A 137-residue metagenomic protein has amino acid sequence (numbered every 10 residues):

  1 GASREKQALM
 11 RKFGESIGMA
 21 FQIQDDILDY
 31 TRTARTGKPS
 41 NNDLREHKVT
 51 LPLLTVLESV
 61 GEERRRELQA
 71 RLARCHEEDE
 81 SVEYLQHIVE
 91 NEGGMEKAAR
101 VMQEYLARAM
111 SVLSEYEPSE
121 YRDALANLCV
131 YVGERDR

Functional and structural regions predicted by a protein language model:
G1-R137: All-alpha prenyltransferase/terpene-synthase fold signal
